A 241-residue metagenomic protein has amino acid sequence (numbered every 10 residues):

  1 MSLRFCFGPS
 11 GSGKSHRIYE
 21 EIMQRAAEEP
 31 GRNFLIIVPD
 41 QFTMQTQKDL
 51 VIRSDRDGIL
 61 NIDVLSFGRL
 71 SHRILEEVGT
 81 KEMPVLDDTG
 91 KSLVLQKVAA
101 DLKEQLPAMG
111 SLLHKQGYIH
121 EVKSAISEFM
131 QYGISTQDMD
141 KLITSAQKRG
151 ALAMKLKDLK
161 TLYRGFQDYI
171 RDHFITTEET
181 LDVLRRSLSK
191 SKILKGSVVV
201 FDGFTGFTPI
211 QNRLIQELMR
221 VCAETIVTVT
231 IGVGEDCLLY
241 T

Functional and structural regions predicted by a protein language model:
M1, G31-N33, L194-S197, C222-E224: A general structural motif
S2-C6, S10, K14, D101-G203 (+2 more regions): Accessory N-terminal region flanking or inserted into the helicase ATPase core in nucleic-acid motor proteins
L3-E29, N33-Q47: Glycine-rich P-loop/Walker A and Walker A-like loops and their local beta1-loop-alpha1 context in P-loop NTPases
I22-Q24, T208-V221: Histidine-anchored nucleotide/phosphate-binding helix
G31-K141, Q147-G150: Conserved P-loop NTPase-based nucleic-acid remodeling module centered on helicase motor cores
D63-L70, V198-F207, Q211, I226: Conserved helicase core region in the C-terminal RecA-like lobe
E224-E235: Conserved phosphoryl-transfer catalytic core
Y240-T241: Conserved small/polar residues in nucleotide/adenosyl-binding loops
